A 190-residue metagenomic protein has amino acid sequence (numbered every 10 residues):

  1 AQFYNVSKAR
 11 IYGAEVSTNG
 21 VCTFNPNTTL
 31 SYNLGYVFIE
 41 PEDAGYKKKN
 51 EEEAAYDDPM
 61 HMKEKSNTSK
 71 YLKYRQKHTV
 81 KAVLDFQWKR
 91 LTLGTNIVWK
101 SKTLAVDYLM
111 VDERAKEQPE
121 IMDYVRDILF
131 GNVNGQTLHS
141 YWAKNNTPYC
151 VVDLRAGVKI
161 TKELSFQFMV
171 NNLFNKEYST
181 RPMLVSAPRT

Functional and structural regions predicted by a protein language model:
Q2-L109: Gram-negative outer-membrane beta-barrel transporters
Q2-V6, K65-Y71, H139-W142, D153 (+1 more regions): Extracellular loop and loop/strand-boundary signature of outer-membrane beta-barrel proteins
N33, K81-D85, T92, D153-K159 (+1 more regions): One-face residue pattern on beta-strands with alternating periodicity enriched for small/polar residues
K47-S66, R114-W142: Intrinsically disordered, low-complexity coil segments
K77-K81, V151, T190: Transmembrane beta-barrel architecture of outer membranes
W99-V125, L129-Q136, T147-Y149, G157-T190: C-terminal beta-signal and adjacent terminal beta-strands/loops of Gram-negative outer-membrane beta-barrel proteins
